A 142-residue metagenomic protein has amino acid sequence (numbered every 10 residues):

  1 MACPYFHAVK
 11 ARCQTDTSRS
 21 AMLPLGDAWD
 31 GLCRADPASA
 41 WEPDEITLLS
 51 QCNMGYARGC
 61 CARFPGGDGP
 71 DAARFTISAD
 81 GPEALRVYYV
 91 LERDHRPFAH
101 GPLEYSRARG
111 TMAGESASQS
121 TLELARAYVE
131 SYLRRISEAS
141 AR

Functional and structural regions predicted by a protein language model:
M1-R142: Cysteine-centered metal-binding/redox modules
